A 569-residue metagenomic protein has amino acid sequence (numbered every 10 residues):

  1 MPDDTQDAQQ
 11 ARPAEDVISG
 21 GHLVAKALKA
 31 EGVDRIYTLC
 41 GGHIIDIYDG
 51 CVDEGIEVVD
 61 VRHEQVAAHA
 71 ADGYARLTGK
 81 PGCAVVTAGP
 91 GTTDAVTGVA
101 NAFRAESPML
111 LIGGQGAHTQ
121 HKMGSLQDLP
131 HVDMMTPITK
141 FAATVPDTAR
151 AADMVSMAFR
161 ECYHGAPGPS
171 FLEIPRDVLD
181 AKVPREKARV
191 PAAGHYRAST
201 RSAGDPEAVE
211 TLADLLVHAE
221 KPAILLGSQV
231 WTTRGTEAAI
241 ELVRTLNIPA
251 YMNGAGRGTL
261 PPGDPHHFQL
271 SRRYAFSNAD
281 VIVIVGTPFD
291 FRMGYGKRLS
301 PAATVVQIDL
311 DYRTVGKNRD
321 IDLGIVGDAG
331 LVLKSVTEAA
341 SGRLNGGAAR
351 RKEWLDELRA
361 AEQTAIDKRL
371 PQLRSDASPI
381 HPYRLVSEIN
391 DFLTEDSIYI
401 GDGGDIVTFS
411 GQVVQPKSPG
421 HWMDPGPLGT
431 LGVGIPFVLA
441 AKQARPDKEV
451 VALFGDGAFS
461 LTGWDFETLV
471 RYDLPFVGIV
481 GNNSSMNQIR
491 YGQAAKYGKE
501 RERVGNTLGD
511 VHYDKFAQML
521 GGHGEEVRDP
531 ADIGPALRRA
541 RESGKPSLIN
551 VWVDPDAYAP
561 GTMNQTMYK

Functional and structural regions predicted by a protein language model:
P2-E15, A149, A302-G403, R528-A531 (+2 more regions): Phosphate/pyrophosphate-binding active-site segments
D4-T5, G113-M154, R176, M252-E357: Glycine-rich, acidic loop regions that bind phosphate or pyrophosphate groups
H22-V33, G73-G79, F103, E161-A166 (+5 more regions): Glycine-rich phosphate/diphosphate-binding loops that line cofactor/substrate pockets in enzymes
V24, L39-G42, I47-D49, R359-P436 (+1 more regions): Active-site diphosphate/adenylate-binding microenvironment
L28, D34-T38, E57-V59, L77-G116 (+4 more regions): A short, small-residue-rich loop immediately preceding and capping a beta-strand
L39-G41, V59-H69, A84-G91, P146-D147 (+5 more regions): Active-site nucleophile and cofactor-binding loops and adjacent substrate-binding regions of central metabolic enzymes
Q120-Q127, R273-F276, G316-N318, G324-V326 (+3 more regions): Thiamine diphosphate
M157, E161-H218, D367-L370: Conformationally flexible catalytic loops at phosphate/diphosphate-handling active centers
